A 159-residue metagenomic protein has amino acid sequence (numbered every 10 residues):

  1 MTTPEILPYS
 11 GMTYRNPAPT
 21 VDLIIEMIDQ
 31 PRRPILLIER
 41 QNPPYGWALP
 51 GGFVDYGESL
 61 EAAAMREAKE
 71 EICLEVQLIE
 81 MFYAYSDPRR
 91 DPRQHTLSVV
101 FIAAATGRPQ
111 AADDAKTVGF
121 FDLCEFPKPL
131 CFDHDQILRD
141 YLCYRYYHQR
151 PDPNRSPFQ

Functional and structural regions predicted by a protein language model:
M1-D22, Q30: Acidic, metal-coordinating catalytic segment for phosphate/diphosphate chemistry, firing primarily on the Nudix
P17, Y45, R93-L97: Residue-level preference for beta-strand/loop junctions
P19-V21, R33, L97-V99, K116: Change "...and in nucleic-acid phosphodiester-cleaving endonucleases..." to "...and in nucleic-acid processing enzymes
I28-P34, P92-R93: Short, solvent-exposed loop/turn segments that connect beta-strands within catalytic domains and beta-strand-rich
R32-E71: Conserved Nudix-box catalytic region and its N-terminal flanking loop in Nudix hydrolases and closely related
C73-R108: Active-site segment of metal-dependent pyrophosphate-handling enzymes, primarily the Nudix hydrolase catalytic core
V100-I102, Q110-R145: NUDIX/MutT-family hydrolases
L138-Q159: Charged phosphate-binding loop/patch that engages nucleotide di/tri-phosphates or the phosphate backbone of nucleic
